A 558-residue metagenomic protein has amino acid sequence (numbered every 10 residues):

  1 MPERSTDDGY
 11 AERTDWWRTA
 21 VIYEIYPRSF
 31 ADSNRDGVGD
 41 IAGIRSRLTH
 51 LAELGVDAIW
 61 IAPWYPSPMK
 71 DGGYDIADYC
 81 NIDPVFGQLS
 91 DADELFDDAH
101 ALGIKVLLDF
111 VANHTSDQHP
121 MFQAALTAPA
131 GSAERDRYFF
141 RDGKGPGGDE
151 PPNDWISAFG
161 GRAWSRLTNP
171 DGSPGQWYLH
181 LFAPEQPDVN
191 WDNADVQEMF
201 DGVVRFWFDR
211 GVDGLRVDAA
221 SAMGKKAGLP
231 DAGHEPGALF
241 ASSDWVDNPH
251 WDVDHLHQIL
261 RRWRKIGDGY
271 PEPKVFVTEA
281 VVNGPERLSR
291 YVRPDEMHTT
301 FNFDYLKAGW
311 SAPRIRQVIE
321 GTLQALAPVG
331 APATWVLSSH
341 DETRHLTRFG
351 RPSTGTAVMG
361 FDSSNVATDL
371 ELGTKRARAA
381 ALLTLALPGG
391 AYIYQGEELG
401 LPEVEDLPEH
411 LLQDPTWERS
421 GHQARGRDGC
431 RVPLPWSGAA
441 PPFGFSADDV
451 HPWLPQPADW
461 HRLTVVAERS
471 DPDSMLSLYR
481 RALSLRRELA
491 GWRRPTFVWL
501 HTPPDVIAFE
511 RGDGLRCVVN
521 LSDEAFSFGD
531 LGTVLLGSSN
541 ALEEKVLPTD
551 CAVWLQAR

Functional and structural regions predicted by a protein language model:
M1-G532, G537-R558: Active-site and adjacent substrate-binding regions of carbohydrate-active enzymes
